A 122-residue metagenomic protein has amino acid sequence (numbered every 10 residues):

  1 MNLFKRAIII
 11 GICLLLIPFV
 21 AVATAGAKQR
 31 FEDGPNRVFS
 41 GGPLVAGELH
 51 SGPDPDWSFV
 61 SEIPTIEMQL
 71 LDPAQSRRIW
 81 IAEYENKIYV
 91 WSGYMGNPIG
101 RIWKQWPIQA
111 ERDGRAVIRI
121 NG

Functional and structural regions predicted by a protein language model:
M1-F4: N-terminal Lys/Arg-rich, disordered targeting/topogenic segments
R6-G26: Hydrophobic membrane-insertion alpha-helices, especially the h-region of bacterial N-terminal signal peptides
R30-Q75: Short, conserved active-site entrance elements at the starts or edges of catalytic domains
E62-P98, A116: Short beta-strand segments
Q75-S76, G96-G122: Short, structured beta-strand-loop surface elements
